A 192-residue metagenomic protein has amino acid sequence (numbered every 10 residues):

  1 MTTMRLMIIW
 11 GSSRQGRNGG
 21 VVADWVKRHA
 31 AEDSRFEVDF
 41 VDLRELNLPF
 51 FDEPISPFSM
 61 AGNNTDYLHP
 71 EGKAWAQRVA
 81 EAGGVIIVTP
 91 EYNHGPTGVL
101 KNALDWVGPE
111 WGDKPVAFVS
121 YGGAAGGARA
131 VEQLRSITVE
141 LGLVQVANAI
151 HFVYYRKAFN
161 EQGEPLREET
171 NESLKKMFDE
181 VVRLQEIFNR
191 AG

Functional and structural regions predicted by a protein language model:
M1-T89, G95-K101, E164-R183, F188-G192: N-terminal beta1-alpha1-beta2 submodule of the flavodoxin-like/Rossmannoid cofactor-binding fold
T3-I8, P115, V153-Q162: A short small-residue
W25-D33, W106, E110, I137-E140: Alpha-helical structural signal in soluble globular domains
V41-E53, P109-E110, L141-E161: Mobile beta-alpha loop/short-helix "lid" or hinge segments that flank ligand
T89-P90, P115: Short, proline-centered helix/strand-breaking motifs
N93-H94, A125: Glycine-rich nucleotide phosphate-binding loop and flanking beta-alpha elements of Rossmann-like dinucleotide-binding
T97-D113: Rossmann-fold NAD(P) dinucleotide-binding segment
G112-Y154, E168-E172: Short, glycine-/small-residue-rich phosphate/pyrophosphate-handling segment
